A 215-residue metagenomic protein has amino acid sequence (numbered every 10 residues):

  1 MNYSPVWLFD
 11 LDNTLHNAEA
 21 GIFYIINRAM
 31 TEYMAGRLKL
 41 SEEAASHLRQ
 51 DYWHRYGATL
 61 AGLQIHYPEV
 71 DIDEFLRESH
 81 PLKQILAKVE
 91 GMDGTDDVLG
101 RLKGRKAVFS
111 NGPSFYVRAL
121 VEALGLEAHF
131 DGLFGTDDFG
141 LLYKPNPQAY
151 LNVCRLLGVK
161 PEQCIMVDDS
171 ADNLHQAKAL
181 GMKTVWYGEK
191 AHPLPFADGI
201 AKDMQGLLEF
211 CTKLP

Functional and structural regions predicted by a protein language model:
M1-P5, G100, P113-S114, R118-P215: Asp-based, Mg2+/Mn2+-dependent phosphohydrolase catalytic module
N2-D93, F115: N-terminal helical cap/lid subdomain that shapes the substrate entry/recognition surface in HAD-like hydrolases
N17, V108-S110, W186: Hydrophobic residues in well-ordered beta-strands that form the structural core
L40, E69-V70, G104, L126 (+1 more regions): Short, well-ordered coil loops that connect the C-terminus of an alpha-helix to the N-terminus of a beta-strand
E74-A87, T95-L124, L133-T136: Substrate-recognition element of Asp-dependent hydrolases with the DxDx(T/V) motif
G91, F109, L142: Residue-level marker of regulatory loop/turn positions in helix-turn-helix DNA-binding domains and in histidine
